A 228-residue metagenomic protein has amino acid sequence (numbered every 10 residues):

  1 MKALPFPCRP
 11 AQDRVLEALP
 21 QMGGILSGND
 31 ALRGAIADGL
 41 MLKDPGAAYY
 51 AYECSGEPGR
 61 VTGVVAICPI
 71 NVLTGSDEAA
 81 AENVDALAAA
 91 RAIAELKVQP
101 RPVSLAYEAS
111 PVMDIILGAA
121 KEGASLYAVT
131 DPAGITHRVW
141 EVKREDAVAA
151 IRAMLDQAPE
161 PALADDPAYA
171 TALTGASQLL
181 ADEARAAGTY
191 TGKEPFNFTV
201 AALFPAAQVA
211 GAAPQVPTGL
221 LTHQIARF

Functional and structural regions predicted by a protein language model:
M1-P161, D166-F228: Surface-exposed, charge/polar-rich loops and edge strands
